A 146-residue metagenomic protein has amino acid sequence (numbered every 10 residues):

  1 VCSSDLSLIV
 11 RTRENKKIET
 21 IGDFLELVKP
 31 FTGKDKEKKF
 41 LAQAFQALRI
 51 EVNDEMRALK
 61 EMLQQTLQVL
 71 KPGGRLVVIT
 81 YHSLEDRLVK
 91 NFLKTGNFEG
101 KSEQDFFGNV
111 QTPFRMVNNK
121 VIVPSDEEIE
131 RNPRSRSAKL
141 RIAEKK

Functional and structural regions predicted by a protein language model:
V1-K146: S-adenosyl-L-methionine-dependent methyltransferase catalytic core, i.e., the SAM/SAH-binding region
